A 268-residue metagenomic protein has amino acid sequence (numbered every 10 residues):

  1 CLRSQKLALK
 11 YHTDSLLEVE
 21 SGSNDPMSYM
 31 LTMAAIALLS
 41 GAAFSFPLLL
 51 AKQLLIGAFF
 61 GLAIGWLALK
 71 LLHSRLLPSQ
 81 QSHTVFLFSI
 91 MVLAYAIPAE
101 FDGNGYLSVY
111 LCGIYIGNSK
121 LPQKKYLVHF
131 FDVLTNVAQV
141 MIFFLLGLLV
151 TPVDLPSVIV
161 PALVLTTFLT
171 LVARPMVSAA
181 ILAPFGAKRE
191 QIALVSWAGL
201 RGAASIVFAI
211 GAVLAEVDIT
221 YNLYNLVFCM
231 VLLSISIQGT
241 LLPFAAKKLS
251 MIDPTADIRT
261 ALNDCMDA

Functional and structural regions predicted by a protein language model:
C1-R259, N263-D264: Transmembrane helical cores of multi-pass secondary ion antiporters/exchangers
D267-A268: Long, low-complexity, intrinsically disordered cytosolic termini of multi-pass membrane proteins
